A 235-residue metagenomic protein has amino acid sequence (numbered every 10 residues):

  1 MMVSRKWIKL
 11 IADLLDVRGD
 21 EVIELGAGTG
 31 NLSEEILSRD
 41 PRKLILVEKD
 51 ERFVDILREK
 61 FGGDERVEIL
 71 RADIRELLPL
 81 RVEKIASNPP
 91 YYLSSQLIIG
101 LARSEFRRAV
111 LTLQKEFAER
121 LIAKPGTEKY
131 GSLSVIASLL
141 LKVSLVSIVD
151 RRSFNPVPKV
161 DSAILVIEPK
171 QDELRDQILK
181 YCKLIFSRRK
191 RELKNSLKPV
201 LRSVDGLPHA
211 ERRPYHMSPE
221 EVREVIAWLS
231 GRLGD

Functional and structural regions predicted by a protein language model:
M1-L184, E224-D235: Catalytic cores of RNA-modifying enzymes
V157-K159, R188-K190, N195-D235: Conserved Class I S-adenosyl-L-methionine
